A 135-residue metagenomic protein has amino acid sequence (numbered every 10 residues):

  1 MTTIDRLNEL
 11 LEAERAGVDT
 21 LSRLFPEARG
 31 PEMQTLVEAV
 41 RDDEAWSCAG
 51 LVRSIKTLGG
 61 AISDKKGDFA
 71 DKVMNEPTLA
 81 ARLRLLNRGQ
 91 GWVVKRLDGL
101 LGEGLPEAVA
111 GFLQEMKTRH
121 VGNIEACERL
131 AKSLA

Functional and structural regions predicted by a protein language model:
M1-A28, A49, A80-G104: Alpha-helical bundle segments that constitute or directly flank the non-heme di-iron/ferroxidase center
L7, V37, E76-L79, L83 (+2 more regions): Amphipathic alpha-helical coiled-coil segments and their boundaries
N8-L11, R15, R41, A45 (+5 more regions): Generic structural concept
A16, T20-R23, A39, K56 (+1 more regions): Long, non-catalytic architectural segments outside compact domain cores
G30, G60, E103-E107: Alpha-helix boundary/capping and short turn/kink residues
Q34-K66, A126-A135: Conserved alpha-helical segments that form or flank metal/cofactor-binding pockets of metalloenzymes
A49, G89-A135: Preference for long, well-ordered alpha-helical segments
A49-K95: Carboxylate-rich helix-loop segments that flank metal/cofactor sites and access channels in metalloenzymes
